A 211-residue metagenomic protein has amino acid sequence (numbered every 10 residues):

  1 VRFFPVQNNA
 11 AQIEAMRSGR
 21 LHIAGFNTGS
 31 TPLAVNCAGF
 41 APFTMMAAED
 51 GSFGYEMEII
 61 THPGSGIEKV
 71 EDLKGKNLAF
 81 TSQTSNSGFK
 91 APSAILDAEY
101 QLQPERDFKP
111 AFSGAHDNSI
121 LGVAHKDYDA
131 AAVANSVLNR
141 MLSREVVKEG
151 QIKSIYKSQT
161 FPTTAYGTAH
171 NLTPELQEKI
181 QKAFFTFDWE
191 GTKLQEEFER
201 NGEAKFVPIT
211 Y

Functional and structural regions predicted by a protein language model:
V1, V6, G29, L33 (+3 more regions): Bilobed "Venus flytrap"/periplasmic-binding protein-like clamshell domains and structurally analogous long
R2, A79-A98, K182-Y211: Ligand-binding clefts/hinges and TM-proximal coupling segments of bilobed small-molecule sensing domains
F4-A15: Acidic helix-start/capping segments at beta-turn-to-alpha-helix junctions
M16-R17, L73, V123-A124, Y166: Hydrophobic residues within well-ordered alpha-helices
H22-I23, P42, D129-A130: Short, Asp-centered acidic motifs that coordinate Mg2+ and/or phosphate in catalytic or ligand-binding sites
F26, M45, A132-V133: Short beta-strand and adjacent tight-turn residues that come in two discontinuous sequence segments and form the edges
A34-M46, M141-I155: Ligand-binding "clamshell"
E49-E58, V146-F184, D188, E196-Y211: Periplasmic-binding protein-like
